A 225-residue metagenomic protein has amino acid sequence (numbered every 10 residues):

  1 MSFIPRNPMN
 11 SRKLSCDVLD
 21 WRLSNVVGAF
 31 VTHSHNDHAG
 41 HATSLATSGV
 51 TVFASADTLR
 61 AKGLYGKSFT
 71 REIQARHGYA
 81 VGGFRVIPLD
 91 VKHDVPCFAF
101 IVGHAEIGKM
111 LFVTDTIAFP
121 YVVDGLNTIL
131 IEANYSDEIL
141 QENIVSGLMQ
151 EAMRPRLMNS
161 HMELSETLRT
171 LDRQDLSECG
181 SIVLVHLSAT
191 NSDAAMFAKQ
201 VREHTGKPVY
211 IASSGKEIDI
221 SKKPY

Functional and structural regions predicted by a protein language model:
M1-W21, F98-D115, N127-T128, D137: Conserved beta-strand hairpin/beta-sheet module of binuclear metal-dependent hydrolase folds, prominently
R12-A54: Active-site metal-binding motif and surrounding structural segment of the metallo-beta-lactamase
V27-G28, M110, T128, S181: Structural motif
H33, V86, D115, I131 (+1 more regions): Divalent metal-coordination and catalytic microenvironments
H35-A39, L59-A61, D94-P96, A118-Y121 (+2 more regions): Active-site environment of divalent metal-dependent phosphoester hydrolases
G40-G49, L64-Y65, S192-K199: Metal-dependent catalytic neighborhoods of phosphoester/phosphodiester hydrolases
S55-I107: Metallo-beta-lactamase
D124-G215: Cap/insert and terminal regions of metallo-dependent hydrolase folds
